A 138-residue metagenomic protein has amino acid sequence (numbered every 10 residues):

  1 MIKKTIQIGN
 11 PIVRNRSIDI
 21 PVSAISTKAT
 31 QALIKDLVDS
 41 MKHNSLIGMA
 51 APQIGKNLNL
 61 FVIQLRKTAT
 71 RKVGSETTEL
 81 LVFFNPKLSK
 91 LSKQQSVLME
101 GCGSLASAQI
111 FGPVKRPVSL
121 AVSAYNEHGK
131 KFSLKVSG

Functional and structural regions predicted by a protein language model:
M1-G138: Positively charged
